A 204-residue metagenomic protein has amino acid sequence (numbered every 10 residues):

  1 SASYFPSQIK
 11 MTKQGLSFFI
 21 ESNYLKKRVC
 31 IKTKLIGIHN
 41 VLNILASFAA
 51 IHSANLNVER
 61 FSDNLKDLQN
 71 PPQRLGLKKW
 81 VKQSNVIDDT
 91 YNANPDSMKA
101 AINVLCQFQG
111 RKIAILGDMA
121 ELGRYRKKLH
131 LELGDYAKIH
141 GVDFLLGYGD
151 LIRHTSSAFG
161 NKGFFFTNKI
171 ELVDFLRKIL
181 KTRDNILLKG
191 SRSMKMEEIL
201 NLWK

Functional and structural regions predicted by a protein language model:
A2, K13-Q14, Y24-K204: ATP-dependent carboxylate-amine ligase
F19-N23: A generic structural motif
